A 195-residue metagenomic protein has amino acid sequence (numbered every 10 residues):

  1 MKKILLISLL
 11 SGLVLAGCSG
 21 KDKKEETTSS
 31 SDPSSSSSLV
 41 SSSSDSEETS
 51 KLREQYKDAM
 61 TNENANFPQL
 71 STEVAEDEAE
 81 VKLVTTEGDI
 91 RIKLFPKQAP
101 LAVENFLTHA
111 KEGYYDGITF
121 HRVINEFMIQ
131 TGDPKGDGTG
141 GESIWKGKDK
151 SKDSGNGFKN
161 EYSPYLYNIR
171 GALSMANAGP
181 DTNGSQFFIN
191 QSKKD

Functional and structural regions predicted by a protein language model:
M1, L6-I7, A178-N183: Short, surface-exposed loop and linker segments with low hydrophobicity and enrichment for Pro/Ser/Thr
K2-D22: Sec-dependent N-terminal signal peptides of Gram-positive bacterial secreted proteins and lipoproteins
C18-D195: Cyclophilin-like peptidyl-prolyl cis-trans isomerases
